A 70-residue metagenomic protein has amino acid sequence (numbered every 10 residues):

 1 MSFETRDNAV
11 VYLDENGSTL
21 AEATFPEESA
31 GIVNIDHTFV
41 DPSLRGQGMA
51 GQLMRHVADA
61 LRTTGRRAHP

Functional and structural regions predicted by a protein language model:
M1-V11: Active-site rim helix/loop that mediates acceptor-substrate recognition in acyltransferases
V10, N16, A23-I32: A conserved beta-strand-loop-helix scaffold within acyl/acetyltransferase catalytic domains
T19-A21, S43: Short, surface-exposed beta-strand/loop "edge" segments at domain boundaries and coil↔beta transitions
T38-R45: A short, internal acetyl-CoA/4′-phosphopantetheine-binding micro-motif in the GNAT/acyltransferase core
G46-A58: Conserved acetyl-CoA-binding loop-helix of GNAT-fold acetyltransferases
D59-P70: Conserved GNAT acetyl-CoA-binding A-motif
